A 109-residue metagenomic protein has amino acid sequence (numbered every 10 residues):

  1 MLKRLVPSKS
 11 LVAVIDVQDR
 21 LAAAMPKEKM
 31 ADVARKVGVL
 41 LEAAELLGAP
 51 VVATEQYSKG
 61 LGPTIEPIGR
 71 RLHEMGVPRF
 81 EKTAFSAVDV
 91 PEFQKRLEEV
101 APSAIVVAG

Functional and structural regions predicted by a protein language model:
M1-T83: Active-site acidic carboxylates
K59, A84, V88, V107: A short glycine-/small-residue-rich loop at the edge of a beta-strand within enzyme catalytic domains
R79-A101: Glycine-rich oxoanion-binding loops at beta->alpha junctions
V100-G109: A glycine-rich beta-strand to alpha-helix segment that forms a phosphate/ribose-binding loop at ligand/cofactor sites
